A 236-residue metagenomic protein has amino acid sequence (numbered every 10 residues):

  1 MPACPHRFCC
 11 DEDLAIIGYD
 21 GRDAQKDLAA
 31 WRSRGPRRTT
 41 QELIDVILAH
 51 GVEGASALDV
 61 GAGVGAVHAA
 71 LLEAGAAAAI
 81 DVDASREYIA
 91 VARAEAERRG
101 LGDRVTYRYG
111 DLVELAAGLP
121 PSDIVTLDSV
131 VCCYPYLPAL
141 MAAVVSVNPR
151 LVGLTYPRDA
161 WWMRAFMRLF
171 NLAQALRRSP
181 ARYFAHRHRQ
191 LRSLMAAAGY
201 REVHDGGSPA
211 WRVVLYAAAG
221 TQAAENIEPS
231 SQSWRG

Functional and structural regions predicted by a protein language model:
M1-H50: Conserved class I S-adenosyl-L-methionine
A55-G63: Conserved class I S-adenosyl-L-methionine
A66-G102, Y109: Class I SAM-dependent methyltransferase SAM/SAH-binding core
E114-L119: Short conserved loop adjoining the S-adenosyl-L-methionine
I124-Y136: A short SAM/SAH-binding and catalytic strip from SAM-dependent methyltransferases
P138-R150: A short glycine-rich, Lys/Arg-flanked "PGG" loop and its adjoining helix->strand segment in the class I
P149-R158: Conserved beta-strand signature within the Rossmann-like core of class I S-adenosyl-L-methionine
A181-G199: Short alpha-helix
